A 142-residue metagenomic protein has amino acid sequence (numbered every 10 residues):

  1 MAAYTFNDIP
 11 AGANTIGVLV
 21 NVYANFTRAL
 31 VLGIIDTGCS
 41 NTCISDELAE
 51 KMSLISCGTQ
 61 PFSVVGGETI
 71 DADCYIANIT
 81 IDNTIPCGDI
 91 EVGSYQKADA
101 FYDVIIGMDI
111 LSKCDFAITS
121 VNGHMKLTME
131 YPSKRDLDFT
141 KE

Functional and structural regions predicted by a protein language model:
M1-E142: Pepsin/retropepsin-fold aspartyl endopeptidases
